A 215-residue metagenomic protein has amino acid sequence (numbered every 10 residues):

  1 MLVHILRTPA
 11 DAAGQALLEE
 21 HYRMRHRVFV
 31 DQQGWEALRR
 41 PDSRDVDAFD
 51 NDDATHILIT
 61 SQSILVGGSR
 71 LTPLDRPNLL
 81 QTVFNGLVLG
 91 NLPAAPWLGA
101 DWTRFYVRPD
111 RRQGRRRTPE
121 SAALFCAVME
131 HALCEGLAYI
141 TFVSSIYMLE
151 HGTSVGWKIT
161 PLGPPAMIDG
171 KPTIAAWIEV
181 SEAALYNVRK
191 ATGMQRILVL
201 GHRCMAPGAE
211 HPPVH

Functional and structural regions predicted by a protein language model:
M1-D45, H56, L65: Short amphipathic alpha-helix that is part of the acyltransferase structural core
H4, L58, T72, T103 (+1 more regions): Residues in well-ordered beta-strands of folded domains
P41-A48, G163-A166: Short, solvent-exposed loop/turn elements at beta->coil junctions and helix N-caps that rim active or binding pockets
A48-I57, L79: A short helix-loop-beta-strand connector motif used in the catalytic cores of GNAT acetyltransferases and, in some
D53-I57, L98, P172-A176: Short beta-strand micro-motifs in enzyme catalytic cores
T60-L92: Short, His- and charge-rich active-site/binding loops that engage polyanionic ligands
F84-T173, E182: Acyl-donor binding region in acyl/amide transferases
R104, G170-H215: Charge-rich, low-complexity intrinsically disordered segments
